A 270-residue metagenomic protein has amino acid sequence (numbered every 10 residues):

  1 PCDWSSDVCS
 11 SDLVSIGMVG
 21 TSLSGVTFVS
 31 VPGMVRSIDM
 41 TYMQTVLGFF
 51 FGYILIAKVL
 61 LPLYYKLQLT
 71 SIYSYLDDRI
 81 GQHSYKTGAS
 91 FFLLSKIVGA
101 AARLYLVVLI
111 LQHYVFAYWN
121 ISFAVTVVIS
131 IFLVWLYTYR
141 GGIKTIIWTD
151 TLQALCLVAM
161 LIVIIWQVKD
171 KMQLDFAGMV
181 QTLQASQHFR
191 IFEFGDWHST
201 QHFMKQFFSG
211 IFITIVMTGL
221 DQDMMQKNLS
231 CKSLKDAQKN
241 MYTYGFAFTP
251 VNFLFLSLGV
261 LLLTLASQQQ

Functional and structural regions predicted by a protein language model:
P1-V8: Single conserved hydrophobic/aromatic residue that forms the stacking wall/gate of nucleotide- or nucleobase-binding
C9, L13-V29, S130, G141 (+1 more regions): Hydrophobic, membrane-embedded alpha-helices of multi-pass small-molecule transporters
D12-G48, L109: Transmembrane helix-boundary motif of multi-pass solute transporters/channels
L13-M18, R79-G88, Q153-W166: Small-residue-rich segments of transmembrane alpha-helices in multi-pass membrane proteins, especially helix faces
V19-G20, M43-Y139, S209-T214: Helix-loop-helix module between adjacent transmembrane segments
T27, G52-V59, Q68-L69, I129 (+3 more regions): Membrane-embedded alpha-helical core segments of multi-pass
S74-Q82, A89, T145, Q181 (+3 more regions): Short amphipathic alpha-helical coupling elements at transmembrane boundaries
I97-L104, V108-V125, Y139, L152-F192 (+2 more regions): Hydrophobic alpha-helical segments and their helix-loop junctions in multi-pass secondary transporters
